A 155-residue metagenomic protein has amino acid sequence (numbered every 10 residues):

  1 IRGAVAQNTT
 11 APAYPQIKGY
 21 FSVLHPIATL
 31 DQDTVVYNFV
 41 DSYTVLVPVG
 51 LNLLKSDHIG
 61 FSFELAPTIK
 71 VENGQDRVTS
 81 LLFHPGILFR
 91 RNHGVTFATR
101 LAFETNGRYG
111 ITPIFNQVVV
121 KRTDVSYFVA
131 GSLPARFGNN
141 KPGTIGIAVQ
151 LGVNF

Functional and structural regions predicted by a protein language model:
I1-R2: Bacterial N-terminal signal peptides
V5-L54, G146, Q150-N154: Short glycine/proline- and aromatic-enriched beta-strand/turn motifs that initiate or cap beta-hairpins
Q7-K18, L53-I59, G94, V120-Y127 (+1 more regions): Short loop/turn motifs that connect adjacent beta-strands in outer-membrane beta-barrel proteins
Q7-N8, Y14-L24, T79-E104, L151-F155: Glycine/serine-rich loop-strand microenvironments at binding/catalytic pocket rims
F21-T34, G60-V71, G94-N106, S126-F137: Transmembrane beta-strand segments that form the barrel wall of outer-membrane beta-barrel proteins
T34-Y43, V71-T79, R100-T112, R136-G146: Solvent-exposed loop/turn segments connecting transmembrane beta-strands in outer-membrane beta-barrel proteins
V45-K55, T79-R91, Y109-V129, I145-F155: Feature captures outer-membrane beta-barrel proteins of Gram-negative bacteria and organelles
D57-H93: Mid-chain, structured segments of secreted extracytoplasmic proteins
